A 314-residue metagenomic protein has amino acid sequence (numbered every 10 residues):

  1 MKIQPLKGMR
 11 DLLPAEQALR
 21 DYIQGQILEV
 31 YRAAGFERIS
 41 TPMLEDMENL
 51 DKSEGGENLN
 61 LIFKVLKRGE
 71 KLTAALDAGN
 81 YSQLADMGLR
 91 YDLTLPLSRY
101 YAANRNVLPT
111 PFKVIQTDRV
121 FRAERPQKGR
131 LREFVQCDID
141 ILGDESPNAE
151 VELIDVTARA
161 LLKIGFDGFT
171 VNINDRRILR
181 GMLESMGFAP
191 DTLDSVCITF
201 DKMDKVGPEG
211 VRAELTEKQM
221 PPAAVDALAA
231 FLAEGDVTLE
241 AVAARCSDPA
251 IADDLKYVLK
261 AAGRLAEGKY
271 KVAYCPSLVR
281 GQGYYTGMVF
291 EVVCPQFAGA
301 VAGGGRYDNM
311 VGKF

Functional and structural regions predicted by a protein language model:
M1-R20, L66, A74, G79: Auxiliary tRNA-acceptor-end handling modules of aminoacyl-tRNA synthetases
G8, P96, V156, I178-M182 (+2 more regions): A general alpha-helix detector
E16-F36, E45-D46, N80-L84, D92-D167 (+1 more regions): Positively charged, Gly/Ser-enriched RNA/tRNA-binding surfaces
R38-S40, I62-L66, G88-R90, K113-Q116: Short, conserved beta-strand segments within well-ordered enzyme catalytic domains that often line or immediately flank
T41-N60, I173-S185, L278-T286: Beta-rich nucleic-acid/ligand-interaction surfaces
M43-M87: Polyanion/phosphate-binding surface patch
N58-A74, G187-V211, C294: Acidic, His- and aromatic-enriched active-site or binding-groove loops in soluble protein domains that engage sugars
